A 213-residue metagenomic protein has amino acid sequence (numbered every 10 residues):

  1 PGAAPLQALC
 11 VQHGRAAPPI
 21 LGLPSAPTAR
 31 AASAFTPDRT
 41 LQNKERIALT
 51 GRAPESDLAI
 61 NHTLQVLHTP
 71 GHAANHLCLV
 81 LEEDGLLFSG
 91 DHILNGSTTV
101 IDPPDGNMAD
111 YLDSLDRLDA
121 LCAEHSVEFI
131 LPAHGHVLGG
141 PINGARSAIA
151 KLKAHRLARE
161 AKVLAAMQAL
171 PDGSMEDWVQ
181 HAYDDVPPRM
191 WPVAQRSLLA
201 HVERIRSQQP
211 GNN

Functional and structural regions predicted by a protein language model:
P1-H62: Active-site HxH/HxHxD metal-binding segment of metal-dependent hydrolases
P5-L9, L121, A166, Q208: Alpha-helical structural signal in soluble globular domains
S25, G144-A148, Q180-Y183: Short linear capping/connector segments at secondary-structure termini
A29-F35, S97-I101, V163: Short, charged, surface-exposed secondary-structure boundary motifs
R46, E55-E160: Metallo-beta-lactamase
A165-N213: C-terminal regulatory/interaction regions
